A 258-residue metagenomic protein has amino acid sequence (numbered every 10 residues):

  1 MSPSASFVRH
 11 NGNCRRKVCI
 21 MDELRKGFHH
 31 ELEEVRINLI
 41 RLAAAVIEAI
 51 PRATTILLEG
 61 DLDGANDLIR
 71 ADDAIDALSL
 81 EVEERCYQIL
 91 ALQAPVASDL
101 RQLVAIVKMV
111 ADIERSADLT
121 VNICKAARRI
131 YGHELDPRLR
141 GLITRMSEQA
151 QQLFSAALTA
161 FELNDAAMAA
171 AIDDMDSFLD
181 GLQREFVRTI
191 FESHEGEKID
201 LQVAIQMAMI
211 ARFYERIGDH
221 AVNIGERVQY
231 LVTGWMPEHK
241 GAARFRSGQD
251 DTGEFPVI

Functional and structural regions predicted by a protein language model:
M1-I20: N-terminal amphipathic/basic-hydrophobic helices that include classical n-h-c signal peptides and signal-anchor
R15-I258: Cytosolic, long alpha-helical scaffolding segments
